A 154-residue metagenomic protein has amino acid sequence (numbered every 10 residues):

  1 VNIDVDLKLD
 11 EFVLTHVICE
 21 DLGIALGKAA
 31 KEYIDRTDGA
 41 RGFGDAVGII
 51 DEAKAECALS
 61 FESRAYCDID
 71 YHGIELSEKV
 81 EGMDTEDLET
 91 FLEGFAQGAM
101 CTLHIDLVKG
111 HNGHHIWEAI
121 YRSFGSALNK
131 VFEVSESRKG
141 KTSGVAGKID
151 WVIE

Functional and structural regions predicted by a protein language model:
V1-E154: Structural preference for solvent-exposed beta-strand-turn elements and adjacent flexible terminal/loop segments within
